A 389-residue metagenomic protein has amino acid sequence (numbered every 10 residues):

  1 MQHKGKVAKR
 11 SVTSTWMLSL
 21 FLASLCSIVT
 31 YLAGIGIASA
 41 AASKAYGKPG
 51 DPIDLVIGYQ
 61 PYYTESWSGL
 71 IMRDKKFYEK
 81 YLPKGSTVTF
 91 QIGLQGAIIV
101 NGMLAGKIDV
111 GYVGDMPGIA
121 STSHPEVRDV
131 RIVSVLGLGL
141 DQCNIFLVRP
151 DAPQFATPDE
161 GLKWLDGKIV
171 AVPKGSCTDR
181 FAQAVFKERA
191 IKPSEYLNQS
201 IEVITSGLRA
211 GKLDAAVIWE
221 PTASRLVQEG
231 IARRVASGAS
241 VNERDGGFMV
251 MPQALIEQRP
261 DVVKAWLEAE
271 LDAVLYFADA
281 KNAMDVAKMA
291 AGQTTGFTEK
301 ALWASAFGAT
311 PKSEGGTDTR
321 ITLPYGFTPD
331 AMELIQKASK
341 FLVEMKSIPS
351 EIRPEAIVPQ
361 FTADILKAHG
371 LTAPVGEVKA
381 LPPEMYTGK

Functional and structural regions predicted by a protein language model:
M1-D54, T372-K389: Short, low-complexity disordered leader/linker segments with a strong preference for bacterial N-terminal type II
A41-A190, E195-Q199, D214-V217, E243 (+1 more regions): Short, glycine-/small- and polar/acidic-enriched structural segments that line small-molecule recognition paths
Y62-E65, K168-V172, K212-L213, P252-I256 (+2 more regions): Second-shell loop/turn segments in exported
R73, F77, P83, L104-I108 (+8 more regions): Sec-exported extracytoplasmic/periplasmic mature domains
K75, V100, L104, D115-G118 (+11 more regions): Extracytoplasmic/secreted envelope proteins and their assembly/folding machinery, especially bacterial periplasmic
Y196-L197, E202-E299: Pocket-lining segment of extracytoplasmic ligand-binding domains
Q258-S350: Secondary-structure end/capping motifs
I335-K389: Conserved C-terminal helix/tail region of periplasmic/extracytoplasmic solute-binding proteins
